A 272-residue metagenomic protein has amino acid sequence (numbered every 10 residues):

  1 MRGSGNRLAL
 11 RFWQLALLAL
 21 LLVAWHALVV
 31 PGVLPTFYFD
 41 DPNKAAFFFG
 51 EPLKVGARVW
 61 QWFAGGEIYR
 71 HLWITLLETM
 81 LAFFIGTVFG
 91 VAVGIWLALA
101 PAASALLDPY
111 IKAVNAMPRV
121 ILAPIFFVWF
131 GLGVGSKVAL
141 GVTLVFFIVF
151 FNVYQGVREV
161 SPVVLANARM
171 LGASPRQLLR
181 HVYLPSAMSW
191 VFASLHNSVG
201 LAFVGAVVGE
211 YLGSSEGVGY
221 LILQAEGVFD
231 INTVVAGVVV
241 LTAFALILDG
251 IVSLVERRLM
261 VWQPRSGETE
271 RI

Functional and structural regions predicted by a protein language model:
M1-G32: N-terminal signal-anchor/first transmembrane alpha helix
R2-S4, P31-F84: Periplasmic/extracellular loop-to-transmembrane helix junction in inner-membrane transport proteins
V30, L34, I95, A102-P109 (+6 more regions): Membrane-spanning helices that line or support transport/gating and their immediate boundary helices in channels
L81-I111: Transmembrane-helix boundary motif in ABC transporter permease subunits
K112-I148, Q155-G156: Generic hydrophobic transmembrane alpha-helix motif, especially the helices
A139, T143, P175-G209, A236 (+1 more regions): Transmembrane alpha-helices
N152-N197, V218, I222: Short cytoplasmic-facing helical segments at TM-TM junctions of multi-pass membrane proteins
V235-I272: C-terminal transmembrane helix and the adjacent membrane-cytosol boundary/short C-terminal tail of inner/organellar
